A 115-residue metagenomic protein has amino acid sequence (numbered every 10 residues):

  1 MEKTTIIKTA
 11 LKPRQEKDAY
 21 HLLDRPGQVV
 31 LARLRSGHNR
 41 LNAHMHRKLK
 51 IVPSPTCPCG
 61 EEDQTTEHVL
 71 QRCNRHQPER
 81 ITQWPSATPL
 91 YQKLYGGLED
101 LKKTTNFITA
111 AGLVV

Functional and structural regions predicted by a protein language model:
M1-V30: Extended C-terminal regions of large enzymes
H21-V115: Family-specific functional microsites
